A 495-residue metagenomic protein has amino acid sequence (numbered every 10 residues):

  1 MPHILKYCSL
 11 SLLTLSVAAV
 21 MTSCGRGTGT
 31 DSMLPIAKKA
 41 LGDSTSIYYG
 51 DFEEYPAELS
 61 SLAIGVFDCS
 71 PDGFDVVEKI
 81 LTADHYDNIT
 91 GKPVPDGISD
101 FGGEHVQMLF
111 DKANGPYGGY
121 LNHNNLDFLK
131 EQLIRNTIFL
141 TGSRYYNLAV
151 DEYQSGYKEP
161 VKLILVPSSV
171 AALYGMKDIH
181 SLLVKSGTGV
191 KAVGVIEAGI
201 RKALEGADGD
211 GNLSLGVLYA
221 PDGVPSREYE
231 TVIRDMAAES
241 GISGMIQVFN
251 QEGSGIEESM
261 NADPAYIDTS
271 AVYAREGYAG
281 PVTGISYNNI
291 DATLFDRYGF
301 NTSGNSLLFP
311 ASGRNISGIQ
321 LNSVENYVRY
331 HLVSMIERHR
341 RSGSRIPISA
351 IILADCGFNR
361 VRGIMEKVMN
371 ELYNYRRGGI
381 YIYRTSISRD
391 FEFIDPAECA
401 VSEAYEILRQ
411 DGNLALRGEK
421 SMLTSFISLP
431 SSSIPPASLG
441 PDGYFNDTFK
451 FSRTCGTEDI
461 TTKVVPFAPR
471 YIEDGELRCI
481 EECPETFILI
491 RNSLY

Functional and structural regions predicted by a protein language model:
P2-S11: Bacterial N-terminal signal peptides that target proteins for export
S11-A19: Bacterial N-terminal signal peptides
M21-S23: C-terminal motif of bacterial Sec signal peptides marking the signal peptidase cleavage site
G25-Y495: Non-catalytic structural scaffold of enzyme domains
